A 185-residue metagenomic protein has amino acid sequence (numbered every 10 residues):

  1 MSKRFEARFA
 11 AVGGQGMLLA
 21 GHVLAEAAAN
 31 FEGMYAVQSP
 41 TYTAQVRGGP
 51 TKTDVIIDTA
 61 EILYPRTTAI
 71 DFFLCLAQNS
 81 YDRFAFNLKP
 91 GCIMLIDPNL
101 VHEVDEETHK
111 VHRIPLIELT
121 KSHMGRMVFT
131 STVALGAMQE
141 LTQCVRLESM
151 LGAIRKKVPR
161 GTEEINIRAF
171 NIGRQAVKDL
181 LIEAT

Functional and structural regions predicted by a protein language model:
M1-T185: Active-site cofactor/cluster-binding pocket
